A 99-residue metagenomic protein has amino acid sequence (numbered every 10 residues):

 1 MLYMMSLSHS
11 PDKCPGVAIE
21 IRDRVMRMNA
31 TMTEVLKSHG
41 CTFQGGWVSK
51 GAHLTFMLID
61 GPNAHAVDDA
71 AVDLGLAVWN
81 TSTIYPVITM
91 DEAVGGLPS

Functional and structural regions predicted by a protein language model:
M1-Q44, V48-H53, P62-A66, I88-S99: Short S/T/G/P-rich N-terminal loop/turn motif that feeds into the first structured element of a domain
T55-M57: A generic structural motif
D60-E92: An amphipathic, aromatic/His-enriched active-site/gating alpha helix that lines ligand/cofactor pockets
